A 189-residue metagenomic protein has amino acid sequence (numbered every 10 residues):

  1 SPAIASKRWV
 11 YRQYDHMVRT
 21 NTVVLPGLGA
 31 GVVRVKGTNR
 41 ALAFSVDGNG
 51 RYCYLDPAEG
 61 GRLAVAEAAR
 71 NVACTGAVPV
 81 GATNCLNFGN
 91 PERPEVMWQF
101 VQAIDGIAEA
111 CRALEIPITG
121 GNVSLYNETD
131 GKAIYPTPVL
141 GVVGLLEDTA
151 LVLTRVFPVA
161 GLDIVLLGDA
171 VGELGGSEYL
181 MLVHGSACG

Functional and structural regions predicted by a protein language model:
S1-G189: Glycine/proline-enriched, intrinsically flexible loops and inter-domain linkers
